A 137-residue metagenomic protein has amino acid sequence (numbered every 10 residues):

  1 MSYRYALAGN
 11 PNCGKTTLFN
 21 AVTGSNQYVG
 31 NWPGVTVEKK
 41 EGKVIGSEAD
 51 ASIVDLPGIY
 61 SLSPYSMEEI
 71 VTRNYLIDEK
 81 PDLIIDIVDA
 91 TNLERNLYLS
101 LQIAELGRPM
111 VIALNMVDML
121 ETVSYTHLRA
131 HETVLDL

Functional and structural regions predicted by a protein language model:
M1-V54: Conserved G1/Walker A P-loop phosphate-binding module
C13, M67, E94: Short alpha-helical
L18-F19, D55, T72, I103 (+1 more regions): Residue-level signature of catalytic and energy-coupling elements of molecular machines, predominantly ATP/GTP-dependent
T23, P57-G58, D89: Short glycine-/small-residue-rich Rossmann-like dinucleotide-binding loops
Q27, S61-L62, R95, E121 (+1 more regions): Conserved protein kinase catalytic core
W32-L83: Switch I (G2) and immediately adjacent beta-strands of P-loop GTPase domains
Y75-E79, L83, I87-R129: Conserved C-terminal guanine-recognition region of P-loop GTPase G domains, centered on the G4
H127, V134-L137: Single conserved hydrophobic/aromatic residue that forms the stacking wall/gate of nucleotide- or nucleobase-binding
